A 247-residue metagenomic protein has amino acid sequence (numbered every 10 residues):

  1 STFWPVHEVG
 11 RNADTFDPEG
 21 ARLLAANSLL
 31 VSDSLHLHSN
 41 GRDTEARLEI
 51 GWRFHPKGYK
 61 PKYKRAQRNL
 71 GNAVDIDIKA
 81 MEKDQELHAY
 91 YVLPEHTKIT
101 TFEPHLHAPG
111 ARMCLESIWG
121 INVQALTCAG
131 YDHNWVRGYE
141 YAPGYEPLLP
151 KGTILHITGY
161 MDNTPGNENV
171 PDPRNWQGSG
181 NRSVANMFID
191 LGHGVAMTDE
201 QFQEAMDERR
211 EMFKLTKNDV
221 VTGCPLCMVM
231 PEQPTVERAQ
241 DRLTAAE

Functional and structural regions predicted by a protein language model:
S1-A246: Beta-strand-centric surfaces of beta-sandwich/beta-rich domains
